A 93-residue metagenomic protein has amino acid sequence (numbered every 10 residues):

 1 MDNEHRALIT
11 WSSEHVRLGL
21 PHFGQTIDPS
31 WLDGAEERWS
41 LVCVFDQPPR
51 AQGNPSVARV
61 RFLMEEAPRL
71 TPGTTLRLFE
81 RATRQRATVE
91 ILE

Functional and structural regions predicted by a protein language model:
M1-E93: C-terminal effector/interaction modules appended to NTPase cores
